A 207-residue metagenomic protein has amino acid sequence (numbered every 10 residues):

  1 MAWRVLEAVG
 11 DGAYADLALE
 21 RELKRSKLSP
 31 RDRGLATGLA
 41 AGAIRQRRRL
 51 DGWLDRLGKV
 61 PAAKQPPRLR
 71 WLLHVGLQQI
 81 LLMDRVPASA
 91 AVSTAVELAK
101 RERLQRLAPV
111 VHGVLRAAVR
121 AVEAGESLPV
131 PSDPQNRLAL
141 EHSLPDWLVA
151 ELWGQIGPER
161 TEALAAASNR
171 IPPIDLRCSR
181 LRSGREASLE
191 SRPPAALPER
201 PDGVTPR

Functional and structural regions predicted by a protein language model:
M1-R207: Class I Rossmann-like S-adenosyl-L-methionine
